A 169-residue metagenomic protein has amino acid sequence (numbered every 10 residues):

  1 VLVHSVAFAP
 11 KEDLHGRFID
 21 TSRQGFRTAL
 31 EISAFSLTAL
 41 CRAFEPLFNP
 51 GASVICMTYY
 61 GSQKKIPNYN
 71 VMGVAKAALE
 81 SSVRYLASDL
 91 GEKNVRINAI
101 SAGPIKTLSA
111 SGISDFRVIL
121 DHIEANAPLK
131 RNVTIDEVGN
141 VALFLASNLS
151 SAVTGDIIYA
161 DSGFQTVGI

Functional and structural regions predicted by a protein language model:
V3, I55, Y159: N-terminal Rossmann-like NAD(P) cofactor-binding module of classical short-chain dehydrogenase/reductase
A7-E92, P104-K106, A125, F164: Catalytic loop of short-chain dehydrogenase/reductase
G91, R96, V153-G155: Short, small/polar-rich loop/turn modules that mediate ligand/substrate recognition or access, typified
E92, A102-A127, E137, V167-I169: A glycine/serine/threonine-rich, flexible loop-to-helix segment that serves as the NAD(P) cofactor-binding "lid"
R96-K106, A146-L149, Y159-D161: Conserved SDR Rossmann-fold cofactor-binding beta-strand/turn motif
A127-V138, L149: A conserved structural motif in NAD(P)-dependent oxidoreductases
L143, T154-I169: Short C-terminal tail/terminal secondary-structure segment of NAD(P)H-dependent dehydrogenase/reductase domains
